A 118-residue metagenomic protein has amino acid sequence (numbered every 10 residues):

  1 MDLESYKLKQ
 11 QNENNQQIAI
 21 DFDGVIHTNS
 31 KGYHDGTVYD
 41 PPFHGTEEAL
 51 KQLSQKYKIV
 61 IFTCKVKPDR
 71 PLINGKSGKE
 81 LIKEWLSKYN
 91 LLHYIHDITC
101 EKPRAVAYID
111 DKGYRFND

Functional and structural regions predicted by a protein language model:
M1-D118: HAD-like aspartate-dependent phosphatase fold
